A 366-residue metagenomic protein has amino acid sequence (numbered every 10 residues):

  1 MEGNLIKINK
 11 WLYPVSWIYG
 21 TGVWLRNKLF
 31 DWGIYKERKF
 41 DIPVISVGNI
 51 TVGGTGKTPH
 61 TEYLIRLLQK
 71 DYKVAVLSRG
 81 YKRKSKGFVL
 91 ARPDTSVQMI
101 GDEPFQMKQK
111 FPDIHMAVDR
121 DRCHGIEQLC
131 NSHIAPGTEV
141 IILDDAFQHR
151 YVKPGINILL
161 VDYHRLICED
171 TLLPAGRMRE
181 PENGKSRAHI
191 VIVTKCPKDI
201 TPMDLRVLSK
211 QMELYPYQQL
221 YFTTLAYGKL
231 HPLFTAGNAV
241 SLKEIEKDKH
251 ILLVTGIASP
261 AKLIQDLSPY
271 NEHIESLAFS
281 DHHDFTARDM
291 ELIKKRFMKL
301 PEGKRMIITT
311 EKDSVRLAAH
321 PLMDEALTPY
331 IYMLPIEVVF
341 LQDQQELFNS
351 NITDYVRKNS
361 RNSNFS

Functional and structural regions predicted by a protein language model:
M1-I42, Y355-S363: A transmembrane-helix-recognition feature enriched in membrane-embedded lipid enzymes and envelope glyco-/phospholipid
E2-L5, L166-G303, S363-S366: C-terminal accessory "lid"/substrate-recognition subdomains
I18, T58, M107, D144 (+4 more regions): Residue-level signal for inorganic ion chemistry
N27-P93, D199, N362, S366: Walker A (P-loop) phosphate-binding motif
A75-L77, I141, L159, H250-V254: Conserved beta-strand elements of the Class I
G80-R83, G87-K110, I114-Q218, F222: Phosphate/Mg2+-binding loops and adjacent switch elements in nucleotide/diphosphate-handling enzyme cores
G228, S280-D284, A326-K358: Short, flexible loop segments at boundaries between secondary-structure elements
K304-K312: Acidic beta-strand-to-loop metal/phosphate-binding motif
